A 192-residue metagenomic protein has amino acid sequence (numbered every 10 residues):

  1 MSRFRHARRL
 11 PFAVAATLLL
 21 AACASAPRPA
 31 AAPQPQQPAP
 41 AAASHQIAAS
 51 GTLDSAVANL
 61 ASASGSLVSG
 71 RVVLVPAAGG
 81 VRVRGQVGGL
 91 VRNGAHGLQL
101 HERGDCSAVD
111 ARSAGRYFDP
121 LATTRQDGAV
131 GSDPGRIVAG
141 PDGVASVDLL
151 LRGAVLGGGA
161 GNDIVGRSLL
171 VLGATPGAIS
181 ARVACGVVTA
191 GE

Functional and structural regions predicted by a protein language model:
S2-P11, T17-A95, L100-E192: N-terminal leader/targeting pre-sequences
